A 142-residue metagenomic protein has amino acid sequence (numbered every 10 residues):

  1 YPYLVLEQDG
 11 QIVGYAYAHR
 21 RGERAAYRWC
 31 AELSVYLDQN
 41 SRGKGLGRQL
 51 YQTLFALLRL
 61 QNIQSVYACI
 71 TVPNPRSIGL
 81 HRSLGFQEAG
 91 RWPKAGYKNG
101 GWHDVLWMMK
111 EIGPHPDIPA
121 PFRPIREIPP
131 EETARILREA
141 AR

Functional and structural regions predicted by a protein language model:
Y1, H103-W107: Short hydrophobic/aromatic beta-strand or adjacent loop that forms the aromatic wall/cage of a ligand/substrate-binding
Y1-N40, Y51, E111-G113, R142: Acetyl-CoA-dependent GNAT
Y17, Y67-I70, R82, Q87-D104 (+2 more regions): Conserved catalytic-core motifs of GNAT/GCN5-like acyltransferases
Y27-R28, K44, F86, W102: Non-catalytic, surface-exposed connector residues within folded enzymatic/regulatory domains
L37, G43-L60, S65, P75-S83: Conserved acetyl-CoA-binding loop-helix of GNAT-fold acetyltransferases
G45-G47, P116-R126: Short, charged, solvent-exposed linker or helix-capping segments at domain edges/interfaces that act as flexible hinges
P121-R142: Short, cationic low-complexity segments
